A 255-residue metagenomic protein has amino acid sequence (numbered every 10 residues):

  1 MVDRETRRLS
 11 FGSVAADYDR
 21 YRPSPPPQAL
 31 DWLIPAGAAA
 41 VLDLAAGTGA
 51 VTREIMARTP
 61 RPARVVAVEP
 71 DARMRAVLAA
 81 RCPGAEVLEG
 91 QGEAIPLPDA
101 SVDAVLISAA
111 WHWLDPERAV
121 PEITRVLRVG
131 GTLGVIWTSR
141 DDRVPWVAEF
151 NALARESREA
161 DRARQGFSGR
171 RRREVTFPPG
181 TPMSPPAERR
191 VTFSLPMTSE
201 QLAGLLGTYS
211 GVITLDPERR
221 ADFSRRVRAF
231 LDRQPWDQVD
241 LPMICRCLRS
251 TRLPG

Functional and structural regions predicted by a protein language model:
M1-G37: Conserved class I S-adenosyl-L-methionine
A40, T48-A94: Class I SAM-dependent methyltransferase SAM/SAH-binding core
L44: Conserved beta-strand/loop positions that form the S-adenosyl-L-methionine
E93-A104: A short acidic, Gly/Pro-enriched loop at the edge of an enzyme's catalytic core that lines a small-molecule cofactor
D103-E117: A short SAM/SAH-binding and catalytic strip from SAM-dependent methyltransferases
R118-L195: Conserved catalytic/acceptor-binding region of the Class I
R172-G255: Conserved Class I S-adenosyl-L-methionine
